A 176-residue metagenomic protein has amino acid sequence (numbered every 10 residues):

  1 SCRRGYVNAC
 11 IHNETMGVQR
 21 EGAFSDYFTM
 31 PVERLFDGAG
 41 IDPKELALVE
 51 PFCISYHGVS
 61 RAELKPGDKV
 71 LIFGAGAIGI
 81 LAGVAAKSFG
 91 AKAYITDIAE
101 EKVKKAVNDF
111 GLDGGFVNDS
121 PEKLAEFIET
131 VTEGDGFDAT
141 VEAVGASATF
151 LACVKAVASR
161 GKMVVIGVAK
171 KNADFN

Functional and structural regions predicted by a protein language model:
S1-F73: NAD(P)H dinucleotide-binding glycine-rich loop of Rossmann-like/cofactor-binding domains, especially the beta1-alpha1
R3, T15, R20, I72-A77 (+4 more regions): Short glycine/serine/threonine-biased micro-segments
Y6, R34, A99, G145 (+1 more regions): Glycine-rich beta-alpha junction loops
I41-P121: Mid-domain Rossmann-like dinucleotide-binding core that forms the NAD(H)/NADP(H) cofactor-binding site
Y94, K104-N176: Glycine-rich cofactor phosphate-binding loops and adjacent beta1-alpha1 units of small-molecule cofactor enzyme domains
